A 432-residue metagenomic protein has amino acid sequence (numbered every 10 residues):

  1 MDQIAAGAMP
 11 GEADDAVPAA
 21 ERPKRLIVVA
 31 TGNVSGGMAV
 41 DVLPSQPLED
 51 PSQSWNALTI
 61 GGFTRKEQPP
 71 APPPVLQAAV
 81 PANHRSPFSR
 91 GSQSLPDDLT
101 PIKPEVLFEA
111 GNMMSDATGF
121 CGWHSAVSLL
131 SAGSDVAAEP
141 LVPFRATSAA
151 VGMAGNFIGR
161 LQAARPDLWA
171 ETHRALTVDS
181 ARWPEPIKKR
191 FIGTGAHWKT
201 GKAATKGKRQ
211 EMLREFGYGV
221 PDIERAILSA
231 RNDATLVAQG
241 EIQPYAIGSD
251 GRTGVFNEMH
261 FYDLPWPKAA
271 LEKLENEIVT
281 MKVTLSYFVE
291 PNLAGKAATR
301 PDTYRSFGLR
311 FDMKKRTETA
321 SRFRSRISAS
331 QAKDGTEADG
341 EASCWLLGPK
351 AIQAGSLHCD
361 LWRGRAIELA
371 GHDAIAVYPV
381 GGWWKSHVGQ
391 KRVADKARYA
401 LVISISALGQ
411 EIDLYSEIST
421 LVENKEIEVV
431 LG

Functional and structural regions predicted by a protein language model:
M1-S54, A138-R145, A149-G152: Substrate-binding/access-modulating region of protease and related hydrolase catalytic domains
A6-G11, L161-L168: Flexible, small-residue-rich helix->loop connector segments that border functional cores
L26-V29, L58-G61, E105: Structural recognition of the beta-strand scaffold that forms the well-ordered cores of secreted hydrolase catalytic
G62-A79, N83-V151: Catalytic-core environment of secreted peptidases
A150-A164: Short, small-residue alpha-helix embedded
R165-I192: An often Trp-containing, charged/polar helix-loop segment at the C-terminal end of enzyme catalytic cores
K199-R310: Secreted peptidase-domain scaffold signal
E258-G432: Non-catalytic terminal regions of proteins
